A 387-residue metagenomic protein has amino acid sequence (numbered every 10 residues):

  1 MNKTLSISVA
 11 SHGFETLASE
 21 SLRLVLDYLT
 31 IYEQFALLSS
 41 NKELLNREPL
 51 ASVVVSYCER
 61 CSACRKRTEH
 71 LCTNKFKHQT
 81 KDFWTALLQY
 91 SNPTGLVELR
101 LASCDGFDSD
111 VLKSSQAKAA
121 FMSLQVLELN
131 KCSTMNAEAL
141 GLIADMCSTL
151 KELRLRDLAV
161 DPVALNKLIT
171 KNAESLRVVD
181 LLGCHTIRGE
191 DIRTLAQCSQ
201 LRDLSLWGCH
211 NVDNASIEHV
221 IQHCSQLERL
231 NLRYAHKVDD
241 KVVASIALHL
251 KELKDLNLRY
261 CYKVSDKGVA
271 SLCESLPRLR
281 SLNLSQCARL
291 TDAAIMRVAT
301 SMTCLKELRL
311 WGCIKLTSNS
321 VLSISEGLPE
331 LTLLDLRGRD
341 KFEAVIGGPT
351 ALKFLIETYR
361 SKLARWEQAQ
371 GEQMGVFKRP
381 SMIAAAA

Functional and structural regions predicted by a protein language model:
M1-A144, K151-L155, P162-I169, A173 (+1 more regions): N-terminal adaptor-interaction module of cullin-RING ubiquitin ligase components
M1-T16, D340, Q370-A387: CRL adaptor-proximal regions
E15, S19-R23, K42, G141 (+8 more regions): Amphipathic alpha-helical interface elements that mediate macromolecular binding in regulatory proteins
R47, L195, V345-P349: Short loop/helix-cap segments at secondary-structure boundaries that form the rim of catalytic
P49-S52, K66-H70, Y90-E98, G106 (+15 more regions): Leucine-rich repeat
F76-W84, D105-K113, S133-G141, L158-N166 (+7 more regions): Short, solvent-exposed loop/turn at the beta-strand->alpha-helix junction within individual leucine-rich repeat
L316-G375: Leucine-rich solenoid repeat scaffolds
